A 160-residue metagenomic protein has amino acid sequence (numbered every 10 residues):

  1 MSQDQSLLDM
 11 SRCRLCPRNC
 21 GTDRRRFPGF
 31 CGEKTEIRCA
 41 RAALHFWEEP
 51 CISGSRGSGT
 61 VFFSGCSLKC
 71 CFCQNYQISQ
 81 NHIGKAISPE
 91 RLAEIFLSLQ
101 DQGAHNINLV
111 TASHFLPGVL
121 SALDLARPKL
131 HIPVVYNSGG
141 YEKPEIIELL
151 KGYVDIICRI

Functional and structural regions predicted by a protein language model:
S2-R14, S55-T60, S64-G65: Immediate flanking context of iron-sulfur cluster ligation sites
S6-A42: Cysteine-cluster motifs in flexible loop/terminal segments that predominantly coordinate metals
F27, G32-I156: Conserved Radical SAM active-site core
